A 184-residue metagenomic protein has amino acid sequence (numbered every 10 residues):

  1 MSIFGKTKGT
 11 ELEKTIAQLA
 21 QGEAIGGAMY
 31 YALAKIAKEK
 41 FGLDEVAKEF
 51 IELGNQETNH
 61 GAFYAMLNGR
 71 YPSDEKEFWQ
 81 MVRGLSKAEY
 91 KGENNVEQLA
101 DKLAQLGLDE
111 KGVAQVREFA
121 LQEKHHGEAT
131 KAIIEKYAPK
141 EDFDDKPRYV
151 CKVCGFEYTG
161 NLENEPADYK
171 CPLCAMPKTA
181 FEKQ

Functional and structural regions predicted by a protein language model:
M1-Q184: Non-heme di-metal
